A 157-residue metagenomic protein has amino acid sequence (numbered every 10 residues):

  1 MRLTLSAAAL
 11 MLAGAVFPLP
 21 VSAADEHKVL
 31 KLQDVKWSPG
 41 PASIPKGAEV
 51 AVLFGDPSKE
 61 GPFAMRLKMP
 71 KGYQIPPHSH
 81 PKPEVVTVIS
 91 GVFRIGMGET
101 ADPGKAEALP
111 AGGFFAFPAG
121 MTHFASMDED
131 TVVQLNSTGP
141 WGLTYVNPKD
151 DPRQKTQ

Functional and structural regions predicted by a protein language model:
M1-L5: Positively charged n-region of N-terminal signal peptides that target proteins for export
A7-P18: Bacterial N-terminal signal peptides
V21-F63, P148-Q157: A short, N-terminal "cap"/entry segment at the start of jelly-roll beta-barrel domains of the cupin/DSBH fold
K28-L30, G104, F124-Q157: Double-stranded beta-helix
E60-H80, A108: Conserved short histidine dyad/triad with adjacent acidic residue
P70-Y73, H80-T100: Glycine- and acidic-residue-biased ligand/ion/polar-headgroup-sensing regions
I75-P77, I95-G96, F117, T122-D128: Short beta-strand His + acidic residue motifs that chelate non-heme Fe in jelly-roll/DSBH and cupin folds
F93, E99-G120: Short acidic-glycine-tyrosine-enriched beta hairpin
